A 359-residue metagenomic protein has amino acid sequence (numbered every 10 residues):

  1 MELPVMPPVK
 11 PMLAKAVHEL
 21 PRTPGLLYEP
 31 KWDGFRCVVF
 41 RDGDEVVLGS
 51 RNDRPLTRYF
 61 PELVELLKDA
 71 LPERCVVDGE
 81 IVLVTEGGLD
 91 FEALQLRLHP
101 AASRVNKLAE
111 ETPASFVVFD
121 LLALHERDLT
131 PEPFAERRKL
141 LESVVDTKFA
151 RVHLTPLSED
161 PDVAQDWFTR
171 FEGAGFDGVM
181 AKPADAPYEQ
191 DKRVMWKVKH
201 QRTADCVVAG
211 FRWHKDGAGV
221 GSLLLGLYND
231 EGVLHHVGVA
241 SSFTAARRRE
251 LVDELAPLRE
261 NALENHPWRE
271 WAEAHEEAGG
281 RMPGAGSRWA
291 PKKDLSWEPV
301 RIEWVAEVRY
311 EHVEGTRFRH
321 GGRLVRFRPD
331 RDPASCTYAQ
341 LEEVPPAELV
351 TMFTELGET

Functional and structural regions predicted by a protein language model:
M1-T359: Catalytic cores of nucleic-acid ligases and guanylyltransferases
